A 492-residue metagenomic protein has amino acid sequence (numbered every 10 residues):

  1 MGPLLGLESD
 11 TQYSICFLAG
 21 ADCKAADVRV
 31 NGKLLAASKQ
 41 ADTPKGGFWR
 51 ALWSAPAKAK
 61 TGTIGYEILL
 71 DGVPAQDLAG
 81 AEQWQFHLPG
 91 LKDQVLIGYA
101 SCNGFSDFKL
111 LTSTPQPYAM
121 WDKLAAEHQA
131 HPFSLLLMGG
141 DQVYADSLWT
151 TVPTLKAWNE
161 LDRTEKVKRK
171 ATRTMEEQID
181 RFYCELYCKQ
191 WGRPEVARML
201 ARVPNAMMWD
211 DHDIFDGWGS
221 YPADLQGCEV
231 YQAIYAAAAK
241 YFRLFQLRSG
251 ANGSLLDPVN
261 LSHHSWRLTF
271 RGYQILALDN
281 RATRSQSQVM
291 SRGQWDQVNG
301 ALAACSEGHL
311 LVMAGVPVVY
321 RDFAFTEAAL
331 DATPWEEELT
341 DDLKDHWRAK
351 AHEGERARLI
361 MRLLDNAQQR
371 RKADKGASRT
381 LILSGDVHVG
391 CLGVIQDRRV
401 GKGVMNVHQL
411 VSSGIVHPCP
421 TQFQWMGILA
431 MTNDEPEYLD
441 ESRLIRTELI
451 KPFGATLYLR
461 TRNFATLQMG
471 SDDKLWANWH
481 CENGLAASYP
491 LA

Functional and structural regions predicted by a protein language model:
M1-A492: Metal-dependent phosphoester/phosphodiester hydrolase catalytic core
